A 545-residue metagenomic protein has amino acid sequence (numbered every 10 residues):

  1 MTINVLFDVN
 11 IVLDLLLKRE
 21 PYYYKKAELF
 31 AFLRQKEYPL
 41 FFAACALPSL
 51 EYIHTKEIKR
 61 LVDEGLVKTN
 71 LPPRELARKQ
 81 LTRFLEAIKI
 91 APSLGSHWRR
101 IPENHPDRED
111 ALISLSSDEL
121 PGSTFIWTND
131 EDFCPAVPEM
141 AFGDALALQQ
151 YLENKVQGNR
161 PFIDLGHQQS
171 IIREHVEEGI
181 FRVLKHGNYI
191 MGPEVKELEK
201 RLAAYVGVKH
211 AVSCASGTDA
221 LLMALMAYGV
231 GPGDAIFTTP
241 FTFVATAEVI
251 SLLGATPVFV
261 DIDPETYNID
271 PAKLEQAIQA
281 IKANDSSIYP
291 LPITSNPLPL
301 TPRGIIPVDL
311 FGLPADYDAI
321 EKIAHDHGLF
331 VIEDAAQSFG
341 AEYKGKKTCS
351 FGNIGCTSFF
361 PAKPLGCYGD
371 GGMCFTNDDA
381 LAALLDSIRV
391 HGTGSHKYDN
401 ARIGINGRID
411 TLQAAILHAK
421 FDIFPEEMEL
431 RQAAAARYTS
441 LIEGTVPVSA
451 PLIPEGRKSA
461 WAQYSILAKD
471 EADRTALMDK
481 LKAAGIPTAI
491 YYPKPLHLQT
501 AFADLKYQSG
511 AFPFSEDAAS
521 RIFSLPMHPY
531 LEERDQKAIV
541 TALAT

Functional and structural regions predicted by a protein language model:
M1-F42, H54-D63, T69, P135: Short, well-structured N-terminal submotif of metal-dependent ribonuclease cores
M1-N4, L115, L120-F162: Acidic, PIN/NYN-like endoribonuclease modules and their adjacent C-terminal/linker elements
K18, A44-P48, L76-N104, P271 (+2 more regions): Acidic catalytic patch
R83-E131: Active-site neighborhoods of divalent-metal-dependent phosphate/nucleic-acid chemistry enzymes
V156-N188, A484: N-terminal "arm"/small-domain region of PLP-dependent enzymes with the aminotransferase-like
G166, V195-K200, V208-K209, A272 (+6 more regions): PLP-dependent aminotransferase class I/II
G187-A235, V249-L253, F259-D261, A283-I288 (+1 more regions): Phosphate-binding glycine-rich loop
Y267-C367, M373-F375: Active-site phosphate-binding strand-loop segment of PLP-dependent enzymes
